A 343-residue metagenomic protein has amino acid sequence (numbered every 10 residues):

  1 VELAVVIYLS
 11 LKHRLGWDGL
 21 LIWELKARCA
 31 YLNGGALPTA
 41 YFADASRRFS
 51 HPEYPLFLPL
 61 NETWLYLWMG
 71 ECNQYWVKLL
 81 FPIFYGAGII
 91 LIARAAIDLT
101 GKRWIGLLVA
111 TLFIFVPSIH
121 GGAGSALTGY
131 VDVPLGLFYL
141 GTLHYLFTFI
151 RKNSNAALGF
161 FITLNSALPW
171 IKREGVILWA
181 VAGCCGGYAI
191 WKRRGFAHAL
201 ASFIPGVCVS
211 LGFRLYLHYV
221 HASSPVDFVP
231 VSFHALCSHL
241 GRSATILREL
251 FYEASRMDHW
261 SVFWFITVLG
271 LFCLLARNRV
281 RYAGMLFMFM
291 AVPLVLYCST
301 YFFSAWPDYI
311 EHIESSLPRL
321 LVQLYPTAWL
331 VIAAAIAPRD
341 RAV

Functional and structural regions predicted by a protein language model:
V5, K12, N33, V181 (+2 more regions): Membrane-lumen/periplasm interface segments of specific transmembrane helices in polyprenyl phosphate-linked
A45-E71: Short hydrophobic/aromatic helix or loop-helix immediately within or flanking a transmembrane segment in polytopic
T63, Y85-A96, W260-M290, L330-V331: Hydrophobic, aromatic-rich transmembrane alpha-helices and their immediate juxtamembrane boundary segments
C72, I92-F115: Transmembrane-helix signature of polytopic, membrane-embedded enzymes that assemble or transfer cell-envelope glycans
W76-L99, G141: Transmembrane-helix motifs of polytopic, lipid-linked glycan transferases
I97-I105, I150-A156, W191-A201, L271-A291: Membrane-interface helix-loop-helix junctions at transmembrane boundaries of multi-pass membrane enzymes, predominantly
T111, Y145-L146, A157-R173, V181-C184: Membrane-interface alpha helices of multi-pass inner-membrane proteins
V133-R151, L164, T327: Specific aromatic-rich, kink-prone transmembrane helix
